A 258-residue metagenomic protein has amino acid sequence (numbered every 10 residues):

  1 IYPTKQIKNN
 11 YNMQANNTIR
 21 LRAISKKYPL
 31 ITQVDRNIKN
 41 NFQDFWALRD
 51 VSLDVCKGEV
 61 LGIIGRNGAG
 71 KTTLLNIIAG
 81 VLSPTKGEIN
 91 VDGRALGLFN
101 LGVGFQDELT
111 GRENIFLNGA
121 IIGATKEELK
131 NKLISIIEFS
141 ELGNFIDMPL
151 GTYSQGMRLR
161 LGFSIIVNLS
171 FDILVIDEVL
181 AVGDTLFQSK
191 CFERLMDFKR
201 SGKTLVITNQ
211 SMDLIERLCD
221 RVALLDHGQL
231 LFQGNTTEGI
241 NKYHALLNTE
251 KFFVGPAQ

Functional and structural regions predicted by a protein language model:
M13-R49, T236-A257: Pre-NBD coupling/linker segments of ABC/ABC-like ATPases
I64-R66: The feature captures the beta-strand-to-loop junction immediately N-terminal to the Walker
F116, E128-F145: Conserved ABC ATPase "signature" region
N209-Q210: H-loop/switch region of ABC-family ATPase nucleotide-binding domains
I215-R217: A short, surface-exposed alpha-helical micro-motif characterized by mixed small hydrophobic and charged/polar residues
H227-G228, Y243: Conserved ABC ATPase "signature" C-loop
